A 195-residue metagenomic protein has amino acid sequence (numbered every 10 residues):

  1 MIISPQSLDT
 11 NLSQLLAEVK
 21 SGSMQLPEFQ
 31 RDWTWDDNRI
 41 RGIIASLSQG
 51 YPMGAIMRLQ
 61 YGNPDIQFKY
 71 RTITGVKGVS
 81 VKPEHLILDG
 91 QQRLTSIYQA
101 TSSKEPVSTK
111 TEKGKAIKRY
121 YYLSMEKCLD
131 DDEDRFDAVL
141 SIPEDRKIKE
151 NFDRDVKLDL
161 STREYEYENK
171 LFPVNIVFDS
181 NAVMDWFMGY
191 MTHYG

Functional and structural regions predicted by a protein language model:
I2-D37, R41-G195: Basic- and aromatic-enriched surface patches that contact anionic nucleotides/nucleic acids
